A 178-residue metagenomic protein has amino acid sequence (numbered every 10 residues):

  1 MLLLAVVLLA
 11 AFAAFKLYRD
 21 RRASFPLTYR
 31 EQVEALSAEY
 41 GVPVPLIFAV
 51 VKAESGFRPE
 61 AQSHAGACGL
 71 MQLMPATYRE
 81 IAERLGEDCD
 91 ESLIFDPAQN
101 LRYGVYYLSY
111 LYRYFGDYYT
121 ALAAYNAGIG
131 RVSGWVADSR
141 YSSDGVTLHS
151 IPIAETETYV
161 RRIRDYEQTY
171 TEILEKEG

Functional and structural regions predicted by a protein language model:
M1-K16: Hydrophobic membrane-insertion alpha-helices, especially the h-region of bacterial N-terminal signal peptides
A13-G178: Catalytic glycan-binding domains that act on GlcNAc-containing polysaccharides
